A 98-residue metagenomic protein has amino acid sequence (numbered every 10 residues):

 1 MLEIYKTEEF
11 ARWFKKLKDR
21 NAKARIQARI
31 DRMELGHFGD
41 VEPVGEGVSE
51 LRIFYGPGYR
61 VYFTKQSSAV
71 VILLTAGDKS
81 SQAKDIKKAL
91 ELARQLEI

Functional and structural regions predicted by a protein language model:
E3-I4, R12, R20-K23, F38 (+2 more regions): Enriched for short, Lys/Arg-rich terminal
E9-A11, I26, I30: N-terminal interaction/assembly modules
A28-F54: A short, surface-exposed loop/turn module that caps and links secondary-structure elements
